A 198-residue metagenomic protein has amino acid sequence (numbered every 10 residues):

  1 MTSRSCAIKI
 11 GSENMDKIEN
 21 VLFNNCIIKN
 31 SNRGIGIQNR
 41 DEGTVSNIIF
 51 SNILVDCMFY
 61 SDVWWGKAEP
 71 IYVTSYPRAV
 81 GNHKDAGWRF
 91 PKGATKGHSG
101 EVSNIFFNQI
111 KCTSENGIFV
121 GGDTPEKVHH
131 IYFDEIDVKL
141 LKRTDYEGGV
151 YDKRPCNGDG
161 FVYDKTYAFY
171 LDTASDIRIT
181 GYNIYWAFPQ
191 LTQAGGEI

Functional and structural regions predicted by a protein language model:
M1-I198: Extracellular/periplasmic carbohydrate-active domains that bind, remodel, or depolymerize complex polysaccharides
